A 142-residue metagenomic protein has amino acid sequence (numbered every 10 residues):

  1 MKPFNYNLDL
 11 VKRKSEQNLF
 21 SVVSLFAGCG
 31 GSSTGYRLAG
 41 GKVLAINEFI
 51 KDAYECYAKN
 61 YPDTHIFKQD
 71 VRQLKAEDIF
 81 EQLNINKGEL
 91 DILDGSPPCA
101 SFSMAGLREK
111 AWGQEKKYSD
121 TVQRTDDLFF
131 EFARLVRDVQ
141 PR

Functional and structural regions predicted by a protein language model:
M1-R142: Conserved active-site and SAM-binding loop architecture of S-adenosyl-L-methionine-dependent nucleic-acid
